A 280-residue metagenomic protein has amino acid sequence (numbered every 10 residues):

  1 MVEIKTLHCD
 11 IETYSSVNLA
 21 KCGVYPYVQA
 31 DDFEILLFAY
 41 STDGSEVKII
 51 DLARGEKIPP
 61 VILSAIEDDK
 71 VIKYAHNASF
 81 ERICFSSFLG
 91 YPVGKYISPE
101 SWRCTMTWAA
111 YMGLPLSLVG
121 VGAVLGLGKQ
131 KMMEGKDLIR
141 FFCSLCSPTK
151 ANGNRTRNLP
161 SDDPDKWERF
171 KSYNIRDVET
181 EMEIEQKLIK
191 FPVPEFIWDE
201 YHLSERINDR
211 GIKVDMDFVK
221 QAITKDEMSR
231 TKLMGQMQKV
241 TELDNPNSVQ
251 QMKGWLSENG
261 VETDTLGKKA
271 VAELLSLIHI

Functional and structural regions predicted by a protein language model:
M1-T13, V17-L19, L37-A39, D137-I278: Conserved "right-hand" nucleotidyltransferase catalytic core of DNA-directed polymerases
V2, Q29-D31, Y96: Sterically constrained small-residue positions within well-ordered secondary structures of folded domains
L19-L36: A short alpha/beta connector and helix-capping loop motif
K21-P26, L89-P92, E262: Short secondary-structure boundary/capping segments
G23-Y27, V61-I62, G267: Short secondary-structure capping/turn segments at boundaries of alpha-helices and beta-strands
F33-I35, Y40, G44-V61, A65-I189: Active-site-proximal helix-loop-helix substrate-binding element of RNase H-like nuclease domains
